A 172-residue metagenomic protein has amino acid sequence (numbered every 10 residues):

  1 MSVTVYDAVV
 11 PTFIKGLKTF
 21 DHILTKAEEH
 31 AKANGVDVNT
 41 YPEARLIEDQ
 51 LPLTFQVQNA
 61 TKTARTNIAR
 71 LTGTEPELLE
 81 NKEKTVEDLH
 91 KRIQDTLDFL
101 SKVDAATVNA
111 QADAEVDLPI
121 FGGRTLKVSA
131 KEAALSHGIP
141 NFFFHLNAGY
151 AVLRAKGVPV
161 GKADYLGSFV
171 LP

Functional and structural regions predicted by a protein language model:
S2-V3, K131: Glycine- and acidic
V3, D7-K26, N39, R45-N67 (+1 more regions): Aromatic-residue-lined binding/catalytic grooves and analogous aromatic/hydrophobic interfacial grooves in multimeric
F20-N34, G149, L153: Long, well-ordered alpha-helical segments
A33-P42, K102-A134, L166: Acidic interhelical loop/turn segments
E43-P76, T125-G161: Short, contiguous alpha-helical
R65-A106: Helix-adjacent hinge/juxtasegments
K162-P172: Short, highly charged C-terminal tails/helix-capping segments
